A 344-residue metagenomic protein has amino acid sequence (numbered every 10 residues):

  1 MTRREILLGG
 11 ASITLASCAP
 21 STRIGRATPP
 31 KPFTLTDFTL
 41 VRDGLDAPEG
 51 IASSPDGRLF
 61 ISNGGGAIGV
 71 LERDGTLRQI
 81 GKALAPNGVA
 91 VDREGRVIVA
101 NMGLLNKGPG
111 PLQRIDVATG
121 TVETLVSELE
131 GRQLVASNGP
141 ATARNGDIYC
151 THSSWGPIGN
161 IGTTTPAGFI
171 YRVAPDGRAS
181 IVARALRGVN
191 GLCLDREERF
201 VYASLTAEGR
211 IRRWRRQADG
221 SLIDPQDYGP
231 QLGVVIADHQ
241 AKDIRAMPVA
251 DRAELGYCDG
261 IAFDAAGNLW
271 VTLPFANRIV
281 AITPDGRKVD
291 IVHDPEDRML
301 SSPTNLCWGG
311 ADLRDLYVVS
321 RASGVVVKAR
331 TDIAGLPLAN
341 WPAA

Functional and structural regions predicted by a protein language model:
E5-T22: N-terminal export signals
A27-G44: A short helix->beta-strand "capping" segment at the edge of beta-propeller domains
D37-R42, T76-G81, E123-L129, R178-A183 (+3 more regions): A short beta-strand motif characteristic of beta-propeller blades
D43-D56, A83-P109, L129-I148, S154 (+4 more regions): Beta-rich, blade/repeat-based domains predominating in secreted/periplasmic proteins but also intracellular
G64, M102, S153-W155, T206 (+2 more regions): Short loop/turn segments immediately following the C-termini of beta-strands
A67-G69, P111-Q113, F169-Y171, R210-R212 (+2 more regions): A short loop-to-beta-strand structural motif that recurs across blades of beta-propeller domains
E72-G75, D116-G120, A174-G177, Q217-D219 (+2 more regions): Short loop/turn segments that connect beta-strands within beta-propeller blades
G309-A344: Blade-level signature of beta-propeller repeat domains, shared across WD40, Kelch, NHL, RCC1 and BNR/Asp-box propellers
